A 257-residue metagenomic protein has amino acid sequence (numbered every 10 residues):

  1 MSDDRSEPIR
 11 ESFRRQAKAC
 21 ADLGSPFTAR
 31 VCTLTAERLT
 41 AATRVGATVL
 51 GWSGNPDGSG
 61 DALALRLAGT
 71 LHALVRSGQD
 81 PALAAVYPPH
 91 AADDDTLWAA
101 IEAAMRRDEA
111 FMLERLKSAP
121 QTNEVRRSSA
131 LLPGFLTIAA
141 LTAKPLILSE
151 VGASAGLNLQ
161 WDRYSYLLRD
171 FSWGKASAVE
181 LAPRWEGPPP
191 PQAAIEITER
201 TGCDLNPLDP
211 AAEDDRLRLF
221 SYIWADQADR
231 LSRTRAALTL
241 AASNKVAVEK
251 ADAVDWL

Functional and structural regions predicted by a protein language model:
M1-Q121, V125-L131: A short N-terminal interaction module
G54-A62, L74-D108, T122, G134-A247: Class I S-adenosyl-L-methionine-dependent methyltransferase module
A251-W256: Conserved SAM/SAH-binding loop
